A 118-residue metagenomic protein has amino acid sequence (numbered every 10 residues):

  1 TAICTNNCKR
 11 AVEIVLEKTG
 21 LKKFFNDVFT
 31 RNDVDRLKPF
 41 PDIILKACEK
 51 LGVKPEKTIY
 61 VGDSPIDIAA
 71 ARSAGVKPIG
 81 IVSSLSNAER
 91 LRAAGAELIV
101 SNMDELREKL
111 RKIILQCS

Functional and structural regions predicted by a protein language model:
T1-E17: Substrate-recognition element of Asp-dependent hydrolases with the DxDx(T/V) motif
R10-I14, A70, R90, E108-K109: Phosphate- and divalent-cation-binding pockets in alpha/beta enzyme and binding domains that engage nucleotide-derived
L21-N26, K54, E97-V100: Conserved H-loop
K22-R36: A short, structured active-site edge motif that brings together acidic residues
L37-I68: Conserved Lys-Pro-Asp/Glu-containing loop-to-beta segment of HAD-superfamily phosphomonoesterases, centered on
I59-L98: Acidic, Mg2+-coordinating phosphoryl-transfer loop and its flanking beta/alpha structural elements, shared across
E108-C117: Short amphipathic alpha-helix with an adjacent loop that forms part of the alpha/beta core around
